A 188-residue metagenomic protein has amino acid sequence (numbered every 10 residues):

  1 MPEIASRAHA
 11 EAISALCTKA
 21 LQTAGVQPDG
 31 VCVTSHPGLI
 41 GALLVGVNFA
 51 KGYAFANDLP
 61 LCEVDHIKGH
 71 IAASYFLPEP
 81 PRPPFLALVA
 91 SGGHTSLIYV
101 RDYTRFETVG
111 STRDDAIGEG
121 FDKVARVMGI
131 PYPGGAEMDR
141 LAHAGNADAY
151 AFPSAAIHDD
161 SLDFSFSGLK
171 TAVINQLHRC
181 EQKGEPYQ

Functional and structural regions predicted by a protein language model:
M1-L39, H66, H70, Y187-Q188: N-terminal beta-alpha supersecondary unit
A24-Q27, F49-H66, A73: Nucleotide and nucleotide-moiety/phosphate-recognizing core
C32-T34, D65, L86-S91, I98-Y99: Short beta-strand segments
V33-L59: Short Gly/Thr/Asp-enriched flexible loops that form oxyanion-binding sites at enzyme active sites
A42-V45, A73-F76, Y99-D102, V109-G110: Short acidic, glycine/serine/threonine-rich loops at helix termini
V64-L86: Conserved phosphate-binding catalytic cores of ATP/NTP-utilizing and phosphoryl-transfer enzymes
R82, V89-A90, L97-Q188: A short helix-loop
